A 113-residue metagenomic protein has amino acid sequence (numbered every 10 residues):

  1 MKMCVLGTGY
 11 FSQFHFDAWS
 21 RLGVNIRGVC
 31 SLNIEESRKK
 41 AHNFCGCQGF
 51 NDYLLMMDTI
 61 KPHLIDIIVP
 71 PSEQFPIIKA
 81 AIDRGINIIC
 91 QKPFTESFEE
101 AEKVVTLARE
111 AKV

Functional and structural regions predicted by a protein language model:
M1-F44: N-terminal Rossmann-like dinucleotide-binding module
W19-R21, S97, A111: Generic secondary-structure boundary signal with a strong preference for alpha-helix termini
C45-G46, K112: Glycine-centered helix-boundary capping/hinge motifs
Q48-L107: Beta-loop-alpha module in the N-terminal Rossmann-like domain of NAD(P)-dependent dehydrogenases, especially those
L107-V113: Short, intrinsically disordered, charge-balanced linker/junction segments flanking boundaries in proteins
